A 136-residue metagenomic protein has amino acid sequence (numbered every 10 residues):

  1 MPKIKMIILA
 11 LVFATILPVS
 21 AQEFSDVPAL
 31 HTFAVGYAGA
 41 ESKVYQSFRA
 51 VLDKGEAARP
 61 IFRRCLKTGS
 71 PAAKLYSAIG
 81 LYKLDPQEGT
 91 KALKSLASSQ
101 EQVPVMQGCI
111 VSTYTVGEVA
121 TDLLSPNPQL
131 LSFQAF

Functional and structural regions predicted by a protein language model:
M1-I7: Positively charged n-region of N-terminal signal peptides that target proteins for export
I7-I16: Bacterial N-terminal signal peptides
L17-A21: Sec/Tat signal peptide C-region and signal peptidase I cleavage site
E23-L30, K54-C65, P86-S98, F133: Amphipathic alpha-helical scaffolding segments comprising HEAT/armadillo-like alpha-solenoid repeats
L30, Y37-A38, L66-A72, S95-V111: Short coil turns that connect the paired helices of HEAT/ARM alpha-solenoid repeats
E41-V44, K74: Residue-level detector of extended alpha-helical repeat arrays and alpha-solenoid scaffolds
S47-A50, G80-K83, S112-P126: Core register positions within helices of long alpha-helical scaffolds
K67-D85: Short N-proximal segments of mature Sec-exported proteins
